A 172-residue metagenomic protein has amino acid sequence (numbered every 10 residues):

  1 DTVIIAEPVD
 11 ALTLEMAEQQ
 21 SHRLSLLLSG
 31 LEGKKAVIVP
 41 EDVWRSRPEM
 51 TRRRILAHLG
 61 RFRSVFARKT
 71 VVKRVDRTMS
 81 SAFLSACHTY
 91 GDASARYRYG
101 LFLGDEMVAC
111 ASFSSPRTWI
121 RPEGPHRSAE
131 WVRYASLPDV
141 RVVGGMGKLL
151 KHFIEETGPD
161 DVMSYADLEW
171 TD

Functional and structural regions predicted by a protein language model:
T2-V43: Basic, amphipathic alpha-helical patches used to engage nucleic acids or provide basic targeting signals, exemplified
I4-I5, I38, I55, I120 (+1 more regions): Weak global preference for isoleucine
R23-L26, M50, R54, M79: Exposed alpha-helical structural elements
G30-V71: Basic, glycine-rich
M50, G60-T171: A conserved beta-strand-loop-helix scaffold within acyl/acetyltransferase catalytic domains
